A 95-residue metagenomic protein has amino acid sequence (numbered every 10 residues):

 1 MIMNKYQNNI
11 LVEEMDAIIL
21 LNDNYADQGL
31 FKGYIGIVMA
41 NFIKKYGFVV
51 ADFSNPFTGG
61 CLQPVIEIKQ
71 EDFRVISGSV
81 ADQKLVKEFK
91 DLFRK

Functional and structural regions predicted by a protein language model:
I2-N9, E13-D72: Basic/aromatic-rich interaction segments and small domains that mediate binding to polyanionic partners
V75-K95: Long, low-complexity intrinsically disordered regions
